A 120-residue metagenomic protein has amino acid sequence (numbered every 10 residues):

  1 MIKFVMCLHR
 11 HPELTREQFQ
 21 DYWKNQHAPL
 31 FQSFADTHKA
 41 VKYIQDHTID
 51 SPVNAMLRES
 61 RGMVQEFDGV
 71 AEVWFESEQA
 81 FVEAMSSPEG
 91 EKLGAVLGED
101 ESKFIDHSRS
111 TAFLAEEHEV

Functional and structural regions predicted by a protein language model:
M1-V120: Macromolecular interaction modules
